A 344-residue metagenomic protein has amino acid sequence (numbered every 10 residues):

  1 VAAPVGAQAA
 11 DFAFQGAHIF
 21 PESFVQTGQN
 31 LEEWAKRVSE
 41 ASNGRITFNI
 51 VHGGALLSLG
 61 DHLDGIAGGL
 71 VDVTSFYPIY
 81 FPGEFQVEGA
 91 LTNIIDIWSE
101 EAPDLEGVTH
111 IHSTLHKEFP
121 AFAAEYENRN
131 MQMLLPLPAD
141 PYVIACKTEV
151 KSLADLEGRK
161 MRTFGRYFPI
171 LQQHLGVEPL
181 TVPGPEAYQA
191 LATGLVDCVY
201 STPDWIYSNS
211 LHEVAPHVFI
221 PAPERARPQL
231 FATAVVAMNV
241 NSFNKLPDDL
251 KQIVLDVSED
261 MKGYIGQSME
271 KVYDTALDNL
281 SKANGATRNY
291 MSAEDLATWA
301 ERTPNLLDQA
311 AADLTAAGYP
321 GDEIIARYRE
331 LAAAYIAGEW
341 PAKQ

Functional and structural regions predicted by a protein language model:
A2-P4: N-terminal signal peptide c-region/cleavage motif recognized by signal peptidases
Q8-G107, A121-Q344: N-terminal secretory/targeting leader peptides
H112: N-terminal FAD-binding dinucleotide-binding subdomain shared by FAD-dependent oxidases/monooxygenases
